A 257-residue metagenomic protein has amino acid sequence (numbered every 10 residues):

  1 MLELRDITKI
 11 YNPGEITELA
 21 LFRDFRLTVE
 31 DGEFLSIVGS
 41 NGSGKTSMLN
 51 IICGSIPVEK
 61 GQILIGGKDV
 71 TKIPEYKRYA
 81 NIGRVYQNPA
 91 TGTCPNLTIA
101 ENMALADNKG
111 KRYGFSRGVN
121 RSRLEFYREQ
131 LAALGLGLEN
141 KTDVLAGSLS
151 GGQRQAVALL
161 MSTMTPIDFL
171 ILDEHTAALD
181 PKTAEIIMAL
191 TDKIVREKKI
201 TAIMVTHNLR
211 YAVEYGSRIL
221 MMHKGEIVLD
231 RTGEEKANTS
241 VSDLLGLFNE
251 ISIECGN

Functional and structural regions predicted by a protein language model:
M1, I10-D24, P74: A short, flexible loop at the N-terminus of ABC-type nucleotide-binding domains that lies
V38-S40: The feature captures the beta-strand-to-loop junction immediately N-terminal to the Walker
C53: Helix-to-loop junction immediately C-terminal to a conserved catalytic motif
G61-D69, R231: Conserved ABC transporter NBD signature motif
D69-G83, T91, Y113-S116, N120 (+1 more regions): ABC ATPase NBD coupling module
E174-H175: Walker B catalytic motif
T206-H207: H-loop/switch region of ABC-family ATPase nucleotide-binding domains
E226-E250: Conserved beta-strand-loop-alpha-helix hinge in the C-terminal portion of ABC ATPase nucleotide-binding domains
